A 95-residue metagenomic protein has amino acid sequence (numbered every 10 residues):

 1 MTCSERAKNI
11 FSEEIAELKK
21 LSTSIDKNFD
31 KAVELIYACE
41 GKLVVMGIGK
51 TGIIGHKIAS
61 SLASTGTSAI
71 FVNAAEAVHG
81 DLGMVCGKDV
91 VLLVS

Functional and structural regions predicted by a protein language model:
M1-S95: Conserved N-terminal alpha-helical segment that immediately precedes and caps sugar-phosphate-binding
